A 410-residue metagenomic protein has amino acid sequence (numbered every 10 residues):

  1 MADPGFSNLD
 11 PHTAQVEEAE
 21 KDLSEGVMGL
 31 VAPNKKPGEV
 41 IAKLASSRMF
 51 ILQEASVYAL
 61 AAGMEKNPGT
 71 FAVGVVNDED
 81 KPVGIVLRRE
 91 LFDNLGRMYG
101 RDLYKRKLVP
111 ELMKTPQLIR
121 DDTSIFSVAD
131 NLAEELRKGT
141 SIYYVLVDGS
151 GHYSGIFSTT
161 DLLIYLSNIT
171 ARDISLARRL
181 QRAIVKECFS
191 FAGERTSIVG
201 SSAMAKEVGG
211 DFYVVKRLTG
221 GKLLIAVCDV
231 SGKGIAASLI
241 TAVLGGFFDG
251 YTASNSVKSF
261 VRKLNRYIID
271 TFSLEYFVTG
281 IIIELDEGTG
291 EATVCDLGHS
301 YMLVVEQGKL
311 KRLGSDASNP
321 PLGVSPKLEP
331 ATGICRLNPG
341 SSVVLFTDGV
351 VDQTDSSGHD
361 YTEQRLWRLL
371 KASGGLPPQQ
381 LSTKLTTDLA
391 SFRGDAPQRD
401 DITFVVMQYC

Functional and structural regions predicted by a protein language model:
M1-R48, D148-I164: Short, low-complexity N-terminal regulatory "tails/caps" that precede and couple sensory modules
A2-G5, D10-H12, F126, L136 (+1 more regions): Juxtadomain coupling helices with adjacent low-complexity linkers
N34-M49, Y104-Q117, F248: Bateman (tandem CBS) regulatory domains
M49-S56, D121, R172, S190-G193 (+2 more regions): Signal-transducing coiled-coil linker helices
F50-T70, V76-N77, L95, I119-S141 (+1 more regions): The conserved cystathionine-beta-synthase
G74, K81-Y99, H152-N168, G298-S300: Short beta->alpha transition motifs characteristic of CBS
I169-N338, S342, A396-C410: … and, occasionally, acidic/histidine-rich disordered N-termini of signaling adaptors
I235-S254, L313, L337, S341-A396: Active-site-proximal, acidic helix/loop segment immediately C-terminal to a metal-coordinating Asp/Glu
